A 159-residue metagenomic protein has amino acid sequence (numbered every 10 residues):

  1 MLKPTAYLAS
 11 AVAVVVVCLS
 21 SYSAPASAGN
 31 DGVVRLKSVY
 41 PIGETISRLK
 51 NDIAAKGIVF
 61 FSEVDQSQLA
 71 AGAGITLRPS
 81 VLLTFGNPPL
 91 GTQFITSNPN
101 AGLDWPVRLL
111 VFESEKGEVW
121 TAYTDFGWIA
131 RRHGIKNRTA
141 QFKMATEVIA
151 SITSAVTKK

Functional and structural regions predicted by a protein language model:
M1-A11: Bacterial N-terminal signal peptides that target proteins for export
C18-S23: N-terminal signal peptide c-region/cleavage motif recognized by signal peptidases
A26-G57: Terminal, regulation- and interaction-focused segments at domain boundaries
S38-I46, E63, I135-F142, T146: Solvent-exposed, acidic/flexible segments
G43-I46, K50, S67, T146-T153: Extracytoplasmic/secreted envelope proteins and their assembly/folding machinery, especially bacterial periplasmic
K50, A54-V107, V111: Compact, glycine-rich, soluble single-domain proteins
R108-I135: Beta-strand/loop substructures that line and gate deep hydrophobic ligand-binding cavities in soluble
F126-K159: C-terminal partner/receptor-binding element of secreted or periplasmic proteins
